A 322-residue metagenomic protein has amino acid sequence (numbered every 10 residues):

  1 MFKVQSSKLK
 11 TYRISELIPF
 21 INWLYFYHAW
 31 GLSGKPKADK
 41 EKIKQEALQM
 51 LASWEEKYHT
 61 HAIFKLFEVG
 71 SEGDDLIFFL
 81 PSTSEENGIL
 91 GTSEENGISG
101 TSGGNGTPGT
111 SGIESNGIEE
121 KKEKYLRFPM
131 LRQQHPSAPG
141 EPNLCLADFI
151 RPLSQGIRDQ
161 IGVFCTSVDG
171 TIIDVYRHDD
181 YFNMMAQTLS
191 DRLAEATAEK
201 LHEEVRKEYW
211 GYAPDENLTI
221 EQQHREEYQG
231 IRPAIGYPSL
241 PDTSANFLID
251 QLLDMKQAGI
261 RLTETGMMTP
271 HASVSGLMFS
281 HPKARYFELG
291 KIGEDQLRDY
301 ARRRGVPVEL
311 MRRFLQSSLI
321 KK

Functional and structural regions predicted by a protein language model:
M1-G88, G112-M184, T188: Active-site loops and adjacent core secondary-structure elements that bind or stabilize anionic groups
N87-S111: Long, intrinsically disordered low-complexity tandem-repeat segments
S115-N116, E141-K322: C-terminal accessory domains/tails appended to large, multi-domain proteins
